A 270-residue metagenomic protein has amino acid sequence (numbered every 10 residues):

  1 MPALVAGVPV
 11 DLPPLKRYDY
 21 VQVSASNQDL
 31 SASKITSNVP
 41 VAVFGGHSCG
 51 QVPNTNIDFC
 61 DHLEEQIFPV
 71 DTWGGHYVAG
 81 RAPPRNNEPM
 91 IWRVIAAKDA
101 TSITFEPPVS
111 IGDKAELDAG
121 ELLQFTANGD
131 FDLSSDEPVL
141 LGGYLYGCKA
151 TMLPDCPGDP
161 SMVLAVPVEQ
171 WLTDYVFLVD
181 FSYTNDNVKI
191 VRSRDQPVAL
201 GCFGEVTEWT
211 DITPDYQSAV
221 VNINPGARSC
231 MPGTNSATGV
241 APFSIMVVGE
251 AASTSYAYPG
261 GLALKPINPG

Functional and structural regions predicted by a protein language model:
M1-G270: Extracellular lectin-like interaction modules
